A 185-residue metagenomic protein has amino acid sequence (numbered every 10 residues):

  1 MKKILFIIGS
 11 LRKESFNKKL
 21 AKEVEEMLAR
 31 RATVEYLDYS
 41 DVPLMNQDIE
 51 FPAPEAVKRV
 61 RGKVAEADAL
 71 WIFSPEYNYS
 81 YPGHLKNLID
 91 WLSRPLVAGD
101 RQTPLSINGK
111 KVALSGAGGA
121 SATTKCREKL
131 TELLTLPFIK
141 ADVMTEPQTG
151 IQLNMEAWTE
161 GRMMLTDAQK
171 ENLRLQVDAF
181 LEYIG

Functional and structural regions predicted by a protein language model:
K2-R31: N-terminal beta1-alpha1 ligand-phosphate binding loop
I4, V34, V112, D142-V143: Hydrophobic/aromatic residues located in beta-strands of well-ordered beta-sheets within soluble catalytic
L5, A141-G185: Glycine-rich phosphate/pyrophosphate-binding loop and the adjoining helix
I7-G9, L37, S115: Short hydrophobic segments within beta-strands
A29-Y36, I139-A141: A generic structural motif
L37-E55, N154-W158: N-terminal beta-loop-helix "entrance" segment that forms/cooperates in small-molecule cofactor or anionic ligand
E55-F138: Helix-loop-strand module that forms the ligand-binding subsite of alpha/beta enzymes
